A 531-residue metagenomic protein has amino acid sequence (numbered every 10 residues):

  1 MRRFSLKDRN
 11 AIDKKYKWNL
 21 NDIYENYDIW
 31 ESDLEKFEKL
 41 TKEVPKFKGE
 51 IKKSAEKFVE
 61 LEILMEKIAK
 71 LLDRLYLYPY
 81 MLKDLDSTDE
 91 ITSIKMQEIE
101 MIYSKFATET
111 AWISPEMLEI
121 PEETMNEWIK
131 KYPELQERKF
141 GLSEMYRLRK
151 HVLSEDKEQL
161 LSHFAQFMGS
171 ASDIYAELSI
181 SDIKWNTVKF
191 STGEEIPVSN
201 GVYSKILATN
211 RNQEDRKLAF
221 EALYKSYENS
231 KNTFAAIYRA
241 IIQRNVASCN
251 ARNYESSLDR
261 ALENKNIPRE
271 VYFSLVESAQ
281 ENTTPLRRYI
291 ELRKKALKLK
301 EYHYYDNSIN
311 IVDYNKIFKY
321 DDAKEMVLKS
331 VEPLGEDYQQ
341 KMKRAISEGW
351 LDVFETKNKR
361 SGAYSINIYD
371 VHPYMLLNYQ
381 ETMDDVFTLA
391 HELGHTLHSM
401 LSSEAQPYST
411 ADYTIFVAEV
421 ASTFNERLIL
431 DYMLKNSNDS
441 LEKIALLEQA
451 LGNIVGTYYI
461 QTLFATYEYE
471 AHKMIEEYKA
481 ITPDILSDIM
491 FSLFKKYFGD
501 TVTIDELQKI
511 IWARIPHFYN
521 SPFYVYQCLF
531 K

Functional and structural regions predicted by a protein language model:
M1-D313, K324: A well-structured
N253, Q380-M400, S422, R427 (+1 more regions): Active-site recognition of the HExxH zinc-binding catalytic motif
A296-S330, Q339, H398, A445-L446 (+3 more regions): Long, K/E/R/D-enriched contiguous segments that form extended
N315-Y320, I368-A390: Short pre-active-site segment immediately N-terminal to the catalytic Zn-binding motif
K316-F318, L351-V371: Catalytic zinc-binding patch centered on the HExxH motif and its immediate surroundings that defines zinc-dependent
K329-Q340, I366, H395, S399-P407 (+1 more regions): Conserved helix-loop functional segments at active or binding sites
D431-Y519: Long, amphipathic alpha-helical stalk/connector segments used for oligomerization, subunit docking, or mechanical
P522-L529: C-terminal substrate/ligand-recognition segments
